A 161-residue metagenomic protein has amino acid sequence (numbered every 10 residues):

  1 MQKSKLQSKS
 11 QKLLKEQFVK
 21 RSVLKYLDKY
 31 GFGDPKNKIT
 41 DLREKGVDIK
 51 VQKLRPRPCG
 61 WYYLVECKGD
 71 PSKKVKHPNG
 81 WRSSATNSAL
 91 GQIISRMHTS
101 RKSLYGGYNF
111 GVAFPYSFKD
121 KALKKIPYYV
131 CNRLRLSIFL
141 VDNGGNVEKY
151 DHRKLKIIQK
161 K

Functional and structural regions predicted by a protein language model:
M1-V47, Q52-C59, S103-Y105: Acidic-basic catalytic patches of nuclease active cores, encompassing PD-(D/E)XK and other metal-cofactor nuclease
L14, V19, V23-L24, H77-P78 (+3 more regions): Catalytic phosphate/metal-binding cores of nucleic-acid and nucleotide-processing enzymes, i.e., regions that mediate
I49-V51, R55, C59-H77, R96: Conserved catalytic cores of phosphodiester-cleaving nucleases, focusing on short active-site segments
S72-L90, K119-L123: Active-site-adjacent loop/helix micro-motif of nuclease/hydrolase catalytic cores
S83-H98, Y105: Basic, amphipathic alpha-helical patches used to engage nucleic acids or provide basic targeting signals, exemplified
M97-G145: Nucleic-acid nuclease catalytic cores
V112, I158-K160: N-terminal targeting/trafficking signals and adjacent low-complexity tails
E148-I158: Glycine-rich, aromatic-bearing surface loops/beta-hairpins
